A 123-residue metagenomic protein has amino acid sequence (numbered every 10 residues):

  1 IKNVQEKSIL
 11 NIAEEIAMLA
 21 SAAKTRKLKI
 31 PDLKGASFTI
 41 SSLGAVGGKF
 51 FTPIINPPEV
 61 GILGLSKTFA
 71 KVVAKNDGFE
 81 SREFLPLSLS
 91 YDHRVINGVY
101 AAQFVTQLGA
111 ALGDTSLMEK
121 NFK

Functional and structural regions predicted by a protein language model:
I1-K123: C-terminal catalytic/motor cores of large multi-domain enzyme assemblies
